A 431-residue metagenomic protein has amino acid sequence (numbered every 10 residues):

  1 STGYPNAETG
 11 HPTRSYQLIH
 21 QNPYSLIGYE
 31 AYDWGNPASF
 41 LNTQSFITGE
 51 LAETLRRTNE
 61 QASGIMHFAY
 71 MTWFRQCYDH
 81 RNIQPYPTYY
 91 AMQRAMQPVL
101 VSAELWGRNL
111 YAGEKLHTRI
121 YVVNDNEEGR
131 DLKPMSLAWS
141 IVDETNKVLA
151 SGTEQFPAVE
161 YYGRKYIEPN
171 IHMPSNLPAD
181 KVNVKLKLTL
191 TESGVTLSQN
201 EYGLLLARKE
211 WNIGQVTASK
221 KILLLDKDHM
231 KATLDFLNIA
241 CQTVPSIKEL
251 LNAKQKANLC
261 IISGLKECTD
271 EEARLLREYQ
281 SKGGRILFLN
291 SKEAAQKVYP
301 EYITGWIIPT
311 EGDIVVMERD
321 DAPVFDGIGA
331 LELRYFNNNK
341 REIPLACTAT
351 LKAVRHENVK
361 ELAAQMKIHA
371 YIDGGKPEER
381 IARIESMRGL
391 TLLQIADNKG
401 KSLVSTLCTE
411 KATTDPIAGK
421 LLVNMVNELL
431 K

Functional and structural regions predicted by a protein language model:
S1-K133, A138-T145, L149: Substrate-binding clefts and catalytic carboxylate motifs of secreted carbohydrate-active enzymes
T58-I65, S219-K220, Q255-N258, K282-R285 (+1 more regions): Loop/turn elements at helix/coil->beta-strand transitions in domains of secreted/extracellular proteins
T72-Y78, V148, M230-A232, T269 (+2 more regions): Flexible loop/turn segments at secondary-structure boundaries
E114-A158, R164-P174, D180-E192, D235: Beta-strand-rich binding/interaction modules
K181-N183, V195-L259, N290-A294, E301-D320 (+4 more regions): Aromatic-Pro/Gly-enriched surface loop or interdomain linker that acts as a lid/target-recognition segment
T233-D235, T310-I417: Catalytic beta-strand/loop cores that center a nucleophilic Ser/Cys/Thr and support acyl-enzyme chemistry
N258-G264, L287, S402-T406: Structural motif
K266-A346, N427: A glycine-rich, often tryptophan-bearing local segment used as a flexible ligand/cofactor-contacting loop or short
